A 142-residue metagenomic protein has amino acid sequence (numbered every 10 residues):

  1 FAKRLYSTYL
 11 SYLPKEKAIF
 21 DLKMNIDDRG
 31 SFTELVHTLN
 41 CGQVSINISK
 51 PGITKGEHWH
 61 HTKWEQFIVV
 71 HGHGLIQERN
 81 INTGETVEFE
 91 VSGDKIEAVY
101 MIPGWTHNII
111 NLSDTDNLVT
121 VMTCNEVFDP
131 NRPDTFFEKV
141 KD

Functional and structural regions predicted by a protein language model:
F1-S31, T135-E138, D142: C-terminal substrate-binding subdomain of Rossmann-fold SDR/epimerase-dehydratase oxidoreductases
A18-E57: A short glycine-rich, His/Asp/Glu-containing loop-to-beta-strand
F32, G56-H58, I76-E78, A98-M101 (+1 more regions): Short beta-strand His + acidic residue motifs that chelate non-heme Fe in jelly-roll/DSBH and cupin folds
H37-N40, H71, I110, D114: Hydrophobic alpha-helix feature that most strongly marks membrane-spanning transmembrane helices and their immediate
C41, I53-Q66, G93-K95: A short beta-loop-beta micro-motif enriched in histidine and acidic residues
T62-N80: Glycine- and acidic-residue-biased ligand/ion/polar-headgroup-sensing regions
N80-W105: Short acidic-glycine-tyrosine-enriched beta hairpin
N82-E85, I110-D142: Double-stranded beta-helix
